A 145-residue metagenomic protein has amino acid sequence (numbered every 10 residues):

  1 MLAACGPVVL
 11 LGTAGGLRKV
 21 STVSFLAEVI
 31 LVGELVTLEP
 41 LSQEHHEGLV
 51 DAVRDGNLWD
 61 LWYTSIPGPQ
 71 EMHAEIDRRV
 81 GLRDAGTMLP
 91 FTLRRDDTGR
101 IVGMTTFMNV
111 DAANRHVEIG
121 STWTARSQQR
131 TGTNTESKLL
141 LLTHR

Functional and structural regions predicted by a protein language model:
L10-T131, H144: GNAT-family acyltransferases
E136-R145: Conserved acyl-CoA
